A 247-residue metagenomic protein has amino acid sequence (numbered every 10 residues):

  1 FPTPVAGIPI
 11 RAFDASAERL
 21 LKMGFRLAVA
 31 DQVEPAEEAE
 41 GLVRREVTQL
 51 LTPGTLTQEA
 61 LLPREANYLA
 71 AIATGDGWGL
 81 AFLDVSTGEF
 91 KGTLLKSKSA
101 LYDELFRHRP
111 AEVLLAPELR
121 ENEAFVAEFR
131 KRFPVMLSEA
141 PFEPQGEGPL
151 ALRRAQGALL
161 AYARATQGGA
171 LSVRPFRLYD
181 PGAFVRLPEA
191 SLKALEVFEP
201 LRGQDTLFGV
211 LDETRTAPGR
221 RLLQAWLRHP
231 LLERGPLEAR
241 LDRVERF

Functional and structural regions predicted by a protein language model:
F1-F247: Charged catalytic and DNA/RNA-contacting regions of genome-maintenance and nucleic-acid-processing enzymes
